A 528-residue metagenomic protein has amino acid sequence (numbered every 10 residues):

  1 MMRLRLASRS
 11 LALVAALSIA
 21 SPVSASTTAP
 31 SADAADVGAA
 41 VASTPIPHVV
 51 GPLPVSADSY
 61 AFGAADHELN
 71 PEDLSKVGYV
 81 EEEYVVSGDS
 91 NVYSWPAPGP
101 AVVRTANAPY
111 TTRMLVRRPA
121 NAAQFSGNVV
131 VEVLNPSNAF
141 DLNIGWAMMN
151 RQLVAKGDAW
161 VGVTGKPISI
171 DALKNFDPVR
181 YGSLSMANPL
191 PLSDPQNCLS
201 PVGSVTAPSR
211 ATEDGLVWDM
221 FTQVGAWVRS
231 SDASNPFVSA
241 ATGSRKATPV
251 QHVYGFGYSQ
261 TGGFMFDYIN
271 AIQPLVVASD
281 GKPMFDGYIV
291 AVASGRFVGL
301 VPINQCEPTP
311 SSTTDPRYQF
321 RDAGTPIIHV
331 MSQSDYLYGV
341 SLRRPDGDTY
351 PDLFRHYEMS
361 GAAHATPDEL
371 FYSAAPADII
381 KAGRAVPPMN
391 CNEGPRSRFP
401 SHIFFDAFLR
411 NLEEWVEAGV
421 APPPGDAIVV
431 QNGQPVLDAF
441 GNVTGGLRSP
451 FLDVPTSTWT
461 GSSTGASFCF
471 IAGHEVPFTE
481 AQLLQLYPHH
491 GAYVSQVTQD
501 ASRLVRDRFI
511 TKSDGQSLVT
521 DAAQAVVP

Functional and structural regions predicted by a protein language model:
M2-P30: Secretory targeting and sorting signals
D33-P528: C-terminal His-loop and adjacent cap/lid subdomain of alpha/beta-hydrolase
